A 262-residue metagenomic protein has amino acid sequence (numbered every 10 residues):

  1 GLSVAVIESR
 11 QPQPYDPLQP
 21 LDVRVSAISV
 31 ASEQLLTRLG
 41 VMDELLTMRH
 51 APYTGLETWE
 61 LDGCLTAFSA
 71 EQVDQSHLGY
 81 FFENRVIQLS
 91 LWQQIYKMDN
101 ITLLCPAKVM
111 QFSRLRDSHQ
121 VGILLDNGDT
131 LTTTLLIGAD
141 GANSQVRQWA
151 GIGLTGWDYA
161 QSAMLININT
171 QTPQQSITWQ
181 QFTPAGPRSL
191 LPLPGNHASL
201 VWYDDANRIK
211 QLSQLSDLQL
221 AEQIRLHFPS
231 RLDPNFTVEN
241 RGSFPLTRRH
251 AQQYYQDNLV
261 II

Functional and structural regions predicted by a protein language model:
G1-R24: Glycine-rich FAD pyrophosphate-binding loop
L18-R24, V73-H77, I152-G153, N207: Short glycine-enriched, charge-decorated loop/helix-capping segments at active-site entrances that position
Q19-E60: N-terminal FAD cofactor-binding segment of flavoenzymes
A27-V30, V73-Q93, I209-Q219, L246-H250: Short beta-strand to alpha-helix junction loop
L36, L91, L190: Residue-level signal for inorganic ion chemistry
M48-W149, W157-S162: Conserved N-terminal helical subregion
L136-L246, H250-A251, Y255: Conserved FAD-binding catalytic core of PHBH/FMO-like flavoproteins
N258-I262: C-terminal catalytic lobe of FAD-dependent flavoproteins
